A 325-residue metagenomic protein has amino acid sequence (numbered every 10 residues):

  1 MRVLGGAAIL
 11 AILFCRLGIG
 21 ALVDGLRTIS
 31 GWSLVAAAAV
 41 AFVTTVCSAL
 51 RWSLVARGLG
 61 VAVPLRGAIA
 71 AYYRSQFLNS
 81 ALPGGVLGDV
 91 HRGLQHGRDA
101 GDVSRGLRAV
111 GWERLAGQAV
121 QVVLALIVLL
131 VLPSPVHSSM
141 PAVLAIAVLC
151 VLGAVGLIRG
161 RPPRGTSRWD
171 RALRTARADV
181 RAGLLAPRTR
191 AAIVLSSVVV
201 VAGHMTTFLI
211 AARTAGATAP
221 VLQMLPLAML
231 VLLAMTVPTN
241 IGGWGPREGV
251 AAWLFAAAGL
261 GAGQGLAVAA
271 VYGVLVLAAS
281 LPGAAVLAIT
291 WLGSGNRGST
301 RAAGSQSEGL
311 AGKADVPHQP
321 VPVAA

Functional and structural regions predicted by a protein language model:
M1-Y73, L130-T236, A262-A325: Predominantly cytoplasmic-facing regulatory/coupling regions of multi-pass membrane proteins
V3, S48, V86, V110-G111 (+4 more regions): Hydrophobic transmembrane-helix microenvironments that flank and shape a buried ionizable site
R66-A70, G84, G88-D89, R98-L115 (+1 more regions): Membrane-interface alpha-helices at helix entry/exit sites of multi-pass transporters
Q76-P83, M229-W244, E248: Transmembrane alpha-helix interface/packing and boundary motifs in multi-pass membrane proteins, characterized by
F77, W112-L115, L233, V274: Transmembrane alpha-helical cores of Major Facilitator Superfamily
G88-R98, I241-A256: Re-entrant/interfacial helical elements at transmembrane boundaries that shape and gate the permeation pathway
H91-Q95, L107-G111, V122-V123, T239-I241: Hydrophobic alpha-helical membrane segments of integral membrane proteins
G111-V131: Hydrophobic alpha-helical transmembrane segments of ABC transporter permease domains
